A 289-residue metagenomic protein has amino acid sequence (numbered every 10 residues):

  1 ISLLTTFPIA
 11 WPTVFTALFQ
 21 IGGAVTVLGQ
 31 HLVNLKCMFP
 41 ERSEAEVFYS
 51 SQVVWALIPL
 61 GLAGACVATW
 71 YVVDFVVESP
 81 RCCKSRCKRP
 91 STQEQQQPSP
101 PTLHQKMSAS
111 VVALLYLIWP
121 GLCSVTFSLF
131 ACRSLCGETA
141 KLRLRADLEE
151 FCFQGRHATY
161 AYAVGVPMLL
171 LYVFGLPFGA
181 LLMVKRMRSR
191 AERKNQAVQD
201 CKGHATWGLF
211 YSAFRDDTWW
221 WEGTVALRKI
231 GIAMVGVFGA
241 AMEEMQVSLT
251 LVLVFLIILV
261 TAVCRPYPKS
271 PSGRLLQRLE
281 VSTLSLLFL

Functional and structural regions predicted by a protein language model:
I1-L289: Outer-pore/vestibule module of multi-pass helical membrane proteins
